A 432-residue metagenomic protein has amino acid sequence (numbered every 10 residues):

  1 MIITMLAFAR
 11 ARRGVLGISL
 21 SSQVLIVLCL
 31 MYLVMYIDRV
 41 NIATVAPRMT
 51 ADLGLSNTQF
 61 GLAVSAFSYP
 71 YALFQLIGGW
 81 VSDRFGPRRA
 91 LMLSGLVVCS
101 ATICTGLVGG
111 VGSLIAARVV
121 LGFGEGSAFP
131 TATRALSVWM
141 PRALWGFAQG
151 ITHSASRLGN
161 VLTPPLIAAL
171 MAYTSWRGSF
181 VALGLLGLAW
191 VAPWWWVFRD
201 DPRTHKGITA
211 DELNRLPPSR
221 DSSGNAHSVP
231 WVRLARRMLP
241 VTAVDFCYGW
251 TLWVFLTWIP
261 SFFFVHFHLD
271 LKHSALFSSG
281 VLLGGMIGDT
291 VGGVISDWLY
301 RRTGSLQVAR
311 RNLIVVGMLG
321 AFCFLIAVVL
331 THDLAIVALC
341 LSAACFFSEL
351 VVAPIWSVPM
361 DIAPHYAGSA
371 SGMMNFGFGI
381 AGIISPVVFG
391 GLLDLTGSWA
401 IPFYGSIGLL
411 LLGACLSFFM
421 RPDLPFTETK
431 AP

Functional and structural regions predicted by a protein language model:
V40, S68-L76, G126, N160-V161 (+3 more regions): Residue-level signature of mid-helix packing/kink "hotspots" within the transmembrane helices of 12-pass Major
I42-A43, R236-G292, V352, W356 (+1 more regions): Extracytoplasmic gate region of multi-pass secondary transporters
G54, G86, L107-S113, G124 (+4 more regions): Helix-breaking motifs and short loop linkers at transmembrane-helix boundaries and internal kinks in secondary membrane
L73-G112: Conserved MFS/SLC helix-loop-helix module at the cytosolic interface between two early adjacent transmembrane helices
L96-G109, V316-H332: C-terminal ends and interior cores of transmembrane alpha-helices in multi-pass membrane transporters/permeases
V97, A101-C104, G112-V120, I336-A343: Paired small-residue
A117-R157: Cytoplasmic helix-loop-helix junction between adjacent transmembrane helices in 12-TM secondary transporters
T152-H205: Helix-loop-helix hairpin linking two adjacent transmembrane segments in secondary transporters
